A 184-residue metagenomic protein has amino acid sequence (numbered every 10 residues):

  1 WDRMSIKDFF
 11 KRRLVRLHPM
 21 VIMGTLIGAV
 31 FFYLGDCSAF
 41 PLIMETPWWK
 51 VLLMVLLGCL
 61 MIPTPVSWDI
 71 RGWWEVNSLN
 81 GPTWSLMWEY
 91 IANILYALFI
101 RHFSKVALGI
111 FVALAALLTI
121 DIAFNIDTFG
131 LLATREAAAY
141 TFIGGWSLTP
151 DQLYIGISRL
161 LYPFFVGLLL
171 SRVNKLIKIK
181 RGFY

Functional and structural regions predicted by a protein language model:
W1-V21, W74-W84, L148-Q152: Alpha-helical transmembrane segments and their immediate interhelical/interface regions in integral membrane proteins
D2-S38, L42-L57, A92-N93, R159 (+1 more regions): Transmembrane alpha-helical segments and their boundary/interface "anchor" motifs in multi-pass integral membrane
K50-Y184: Aromatic-enriched alpha-helical transmembrane segments of multi-pass intramembrane proteins
